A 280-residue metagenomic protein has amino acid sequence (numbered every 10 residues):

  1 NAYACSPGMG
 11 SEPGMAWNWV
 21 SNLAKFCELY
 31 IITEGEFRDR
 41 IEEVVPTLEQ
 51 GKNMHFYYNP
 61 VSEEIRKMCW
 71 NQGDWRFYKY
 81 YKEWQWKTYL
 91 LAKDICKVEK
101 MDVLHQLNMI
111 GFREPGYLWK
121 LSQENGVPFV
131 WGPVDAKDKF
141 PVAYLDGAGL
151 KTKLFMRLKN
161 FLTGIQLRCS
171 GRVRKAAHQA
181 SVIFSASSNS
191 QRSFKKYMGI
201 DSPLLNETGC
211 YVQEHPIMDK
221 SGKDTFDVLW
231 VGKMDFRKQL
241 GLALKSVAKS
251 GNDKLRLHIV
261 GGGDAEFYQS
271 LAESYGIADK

Functional and structural regions predicted by a protein language model:
N1-K52, Q123-V127, V182: N-terminal subdomain of nucleotide-sugar transferases
Y3, E63-W75, V127-G171: Acceptor-binding helix/loop patch of EC 2.4 sugar-transfer enzymes, predominantly nucleotide-sugar-dependent
Y30-K87, A92: A conserved catalytic-core segment of Leloir-type glycosyltransferases
M54-Y57, M156-I217: Donor nucleotide-sugar binding/catalytic pocket of nucleotide-sugar-dependent glycosyltransferases
Y80-Y89, V103-G147: An aromatic- and histidine-rich active-site surface loop
V134, D219-K238, L244-K249, H258: Conserved donor-binding/catalytic core segment of Leloir-type glycosyltransferases
V231, L255-Q269: Glycosyltransferase donor-sugar binding loop
Y268-K280: Nucleotide-activated donor-binding/catalytic signature segment of Leloir-type glycosyltransferases, i.e., the conserved
